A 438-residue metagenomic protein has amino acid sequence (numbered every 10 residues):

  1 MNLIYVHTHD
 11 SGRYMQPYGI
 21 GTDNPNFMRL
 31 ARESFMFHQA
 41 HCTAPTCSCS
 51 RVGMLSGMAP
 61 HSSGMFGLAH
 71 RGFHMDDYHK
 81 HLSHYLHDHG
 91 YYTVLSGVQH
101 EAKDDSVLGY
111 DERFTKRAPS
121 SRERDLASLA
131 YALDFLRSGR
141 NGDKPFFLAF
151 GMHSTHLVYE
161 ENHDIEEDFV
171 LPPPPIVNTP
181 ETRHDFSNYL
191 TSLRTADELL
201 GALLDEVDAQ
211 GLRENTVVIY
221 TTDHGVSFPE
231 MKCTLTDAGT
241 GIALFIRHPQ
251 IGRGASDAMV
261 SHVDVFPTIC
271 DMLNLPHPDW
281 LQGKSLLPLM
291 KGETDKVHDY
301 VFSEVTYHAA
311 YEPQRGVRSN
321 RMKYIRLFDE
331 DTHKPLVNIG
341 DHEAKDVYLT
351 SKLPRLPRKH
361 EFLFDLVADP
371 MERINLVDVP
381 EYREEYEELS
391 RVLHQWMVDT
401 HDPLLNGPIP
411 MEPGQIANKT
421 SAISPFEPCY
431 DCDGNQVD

Functional and structural regions predicted by a protein language model:
M1-R355, K359-F362, P370-R391, L405-P408 (+1 more regions): Formylglycine-dependent sulfatase
V367: Residues forming the ATP-binding cleft of Hanks-type serine/threonine protein kinase domains
R391-D402: A short, conserved beta-to-alpha structural element at the edge of catalytic cores that scaffolds binding
I409-P413: A glycine-rich phosphate-binding loop feature that marks nucleotide/adenosyl-phosphate handling sites
